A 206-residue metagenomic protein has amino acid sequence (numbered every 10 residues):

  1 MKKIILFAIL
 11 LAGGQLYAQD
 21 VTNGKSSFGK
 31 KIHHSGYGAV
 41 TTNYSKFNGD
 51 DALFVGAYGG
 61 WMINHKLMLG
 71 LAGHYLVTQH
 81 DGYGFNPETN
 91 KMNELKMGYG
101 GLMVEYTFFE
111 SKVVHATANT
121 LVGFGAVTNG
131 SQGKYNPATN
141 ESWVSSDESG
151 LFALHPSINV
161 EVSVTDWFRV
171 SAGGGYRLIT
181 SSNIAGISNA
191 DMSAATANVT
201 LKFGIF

Functional and structural regions predicted by a protein language model:
M1-G24: Bacterial Sec-dependent N-terminal signal peptides
Y17-H65, K202-F206: Short glycine/proline- and aromatic-enriched beta-strand/turn motifs that initiate or cap beta-hairpins
K30-G36, H65-L67, K112-A118, D166-V170 (+1 more regions): Outer-envelope beta-barrel architecture signal
H34, D51-V55, K96-G100, V114 (+2 more regions): Residues that define the transmembrane beta-barrel architecture of outer-membrane proteins
G36-Y44, A57, L71-Y75, A118-F124 (+3 more regions): Transmembrane beta-barrel strands of outer-membrane/channel proteins
N43-S45, N86-M92, T139-S146, S182-N189: Extracellular loop and loop/strand-boundary signature of outer-membrane beta-barrel proteins
K66-T139, F152, V162-V164, F203-I205: Gram-negative (and chloroplast) outer-membrane scaffold detector with strong preference for beta-barrel transmembrane
N159-F206: Predominantly the C-terminal beta-signal and adjacent terminal strand-loop region of outer-membrane beta-barrel
